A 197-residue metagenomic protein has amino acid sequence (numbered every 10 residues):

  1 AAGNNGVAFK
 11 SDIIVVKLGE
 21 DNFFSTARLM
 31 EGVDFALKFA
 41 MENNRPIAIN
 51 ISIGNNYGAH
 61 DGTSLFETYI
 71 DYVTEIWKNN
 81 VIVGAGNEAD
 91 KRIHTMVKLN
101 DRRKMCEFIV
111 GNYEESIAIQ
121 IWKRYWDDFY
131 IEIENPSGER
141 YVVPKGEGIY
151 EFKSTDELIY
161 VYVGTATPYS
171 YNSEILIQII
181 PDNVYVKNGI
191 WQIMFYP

Functional and structural regions predicted by a protein language model:
A1-A27, N44, K78, W126-D127: Subtilisin-like serine protease catalytic core
A2, D34-M41, D71, E75: Sec-exported extracytoplasmic/periplasmic mature domains
I13, E31, S137-E139: Amphipathic alpha-helical scaffolding segments
I14, N50, N80-I82: Structural detector of well-ordered beta-strand residues that form the stable sheet scaffold of enzyme domains
F24-G32, G62: Phosphate/oxyanion-binding active-site loops and adjacent basic polyanion-contact surfaces
V33-D61, G84-A85: Short acidic, glycine-rich surface-loop motifs adjacent to enzyme active sites
G54-P197: Substrate-binding/specificity loop regions of serine endopeptidase catalytic domains, predominantly subtilases
